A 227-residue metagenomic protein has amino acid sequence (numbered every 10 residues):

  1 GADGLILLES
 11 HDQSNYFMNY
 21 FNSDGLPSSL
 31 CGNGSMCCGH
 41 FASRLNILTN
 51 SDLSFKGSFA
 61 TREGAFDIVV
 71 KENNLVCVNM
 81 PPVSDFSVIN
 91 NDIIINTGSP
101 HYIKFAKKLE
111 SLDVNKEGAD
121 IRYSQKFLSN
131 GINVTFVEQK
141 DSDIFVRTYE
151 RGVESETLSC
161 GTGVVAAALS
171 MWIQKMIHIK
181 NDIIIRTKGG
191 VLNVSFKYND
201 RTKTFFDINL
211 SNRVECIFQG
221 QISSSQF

Functional and structural regions predicted by a protein language model:
G1-E72, I103-F227: A glycine-rich beta-to-alpha transition motif near the start of alpha/beta enzyme domains, typified by
V78-N91, K116-A119: Active-site glycine-rich loop that binds ribose-phosphate moieties when present
